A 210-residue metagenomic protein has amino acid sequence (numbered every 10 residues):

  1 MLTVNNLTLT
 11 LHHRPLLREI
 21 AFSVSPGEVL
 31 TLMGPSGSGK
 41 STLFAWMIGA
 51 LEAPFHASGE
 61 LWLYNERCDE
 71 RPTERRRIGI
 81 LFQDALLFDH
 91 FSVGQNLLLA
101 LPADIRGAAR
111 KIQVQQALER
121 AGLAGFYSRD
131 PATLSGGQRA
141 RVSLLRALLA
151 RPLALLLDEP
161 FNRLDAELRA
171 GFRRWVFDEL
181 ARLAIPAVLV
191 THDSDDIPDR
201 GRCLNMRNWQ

Functional and structural regions predicted by a protein language model:
E52, P72, F91-I112, R120: ABC-type ATPase nucleotide-binding domains, specifically the catalytic core motifs of the NBD
E66-I80, A103: ABC ATPase NBD coupling module
A109-F126, F177-D178: Conserved ABC ATPase "signature" region
D130-L134, Q138: Conserved ABC ATPase signature
L144: Hydrophobic anchor residue at the start of the ABC signature
L149-L153: A short, proline-enriched helix->beta-strand linker immediately N-terminal to the Walker B motif in ABC-type P-loop
L155-E159: Catalytic Walker B motif of ABC-type/P-loop ATPase nucleotide-binding domains
